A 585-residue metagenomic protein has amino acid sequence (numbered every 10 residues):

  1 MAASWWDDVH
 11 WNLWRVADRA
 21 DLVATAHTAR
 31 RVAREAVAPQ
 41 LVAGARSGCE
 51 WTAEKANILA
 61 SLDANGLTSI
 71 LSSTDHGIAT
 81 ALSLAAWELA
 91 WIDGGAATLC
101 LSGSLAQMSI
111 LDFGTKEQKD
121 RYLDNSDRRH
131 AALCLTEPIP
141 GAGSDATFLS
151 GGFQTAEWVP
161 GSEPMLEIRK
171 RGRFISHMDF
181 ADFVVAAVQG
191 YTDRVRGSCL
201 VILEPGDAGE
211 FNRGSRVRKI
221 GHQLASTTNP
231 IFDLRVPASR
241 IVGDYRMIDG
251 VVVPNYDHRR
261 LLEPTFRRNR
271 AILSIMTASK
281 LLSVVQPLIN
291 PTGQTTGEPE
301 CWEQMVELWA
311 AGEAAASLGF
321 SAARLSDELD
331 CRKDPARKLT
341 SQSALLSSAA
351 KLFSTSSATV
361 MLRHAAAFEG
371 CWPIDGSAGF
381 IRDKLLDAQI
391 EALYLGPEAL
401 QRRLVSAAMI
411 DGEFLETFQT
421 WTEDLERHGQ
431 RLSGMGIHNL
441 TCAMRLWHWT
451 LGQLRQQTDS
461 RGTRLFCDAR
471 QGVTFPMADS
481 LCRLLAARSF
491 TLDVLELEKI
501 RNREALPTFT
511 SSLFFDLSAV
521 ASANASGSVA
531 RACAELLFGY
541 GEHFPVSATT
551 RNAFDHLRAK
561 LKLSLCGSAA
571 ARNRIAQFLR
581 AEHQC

Functional and structural regions predicted by a protein language model:
M1-L101, R121, K560, S564-C585: Amphipathic, small/basic residue-rich leader segments at the start of a protein or domain
A56-R128, H177-F180, G312, A316-G319 (+3 more regions): Internal helix-loop-helix
Q118, T277-V284, L288-D334, T340-P373 (+3 more regions): Extended, hydrophobic alpha-helical segments in both membrane/secreted and soluble proteins
R128-G141: A short, Trp-centered hydrophobic/proline-enriched beta-strand micro-motif
E163-S215: A short core secondary-structure module
K170, R337, S341-E426, L513-C585: Alpha-helix capping/hinge segments and adjacent helical runs
R216-E313, Q389-L485: Glycine-rich beta->alpha junctions and the first turn(s) of the following alpha-helix
M435-C585: C-terminal amphipathic alpha-helical interaction region
